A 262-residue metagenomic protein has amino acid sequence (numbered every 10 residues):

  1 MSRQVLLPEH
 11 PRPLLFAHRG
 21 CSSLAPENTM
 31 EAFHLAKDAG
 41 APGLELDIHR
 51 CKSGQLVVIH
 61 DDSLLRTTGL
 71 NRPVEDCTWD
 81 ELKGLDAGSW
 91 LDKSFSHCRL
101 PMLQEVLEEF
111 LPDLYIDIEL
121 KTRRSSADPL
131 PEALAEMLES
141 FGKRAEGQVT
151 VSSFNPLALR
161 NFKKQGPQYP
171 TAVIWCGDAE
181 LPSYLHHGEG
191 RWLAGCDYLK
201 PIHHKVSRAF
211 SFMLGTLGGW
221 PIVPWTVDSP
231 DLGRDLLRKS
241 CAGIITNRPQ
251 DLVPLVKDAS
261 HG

Functional and structural regions predicted by a protein language model:
M1-G262: Phosphate-group recognition and catalysis centered on beta-loop-alpha active-site segments
